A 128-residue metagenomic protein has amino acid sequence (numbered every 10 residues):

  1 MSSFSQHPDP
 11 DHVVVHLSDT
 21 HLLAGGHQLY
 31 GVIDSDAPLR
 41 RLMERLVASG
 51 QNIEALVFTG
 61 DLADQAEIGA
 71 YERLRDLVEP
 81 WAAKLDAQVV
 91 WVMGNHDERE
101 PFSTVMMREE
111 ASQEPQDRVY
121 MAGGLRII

Functional and structural regions predicted by a protein language model:
M1-E72: N-terminal active-site segment of His-dependent metallophosphoesterases
S2-Q6, I68, E72-I128: Extended active-site neighborhood of metal-dependent phosphoesterases/phosphodiesterases
